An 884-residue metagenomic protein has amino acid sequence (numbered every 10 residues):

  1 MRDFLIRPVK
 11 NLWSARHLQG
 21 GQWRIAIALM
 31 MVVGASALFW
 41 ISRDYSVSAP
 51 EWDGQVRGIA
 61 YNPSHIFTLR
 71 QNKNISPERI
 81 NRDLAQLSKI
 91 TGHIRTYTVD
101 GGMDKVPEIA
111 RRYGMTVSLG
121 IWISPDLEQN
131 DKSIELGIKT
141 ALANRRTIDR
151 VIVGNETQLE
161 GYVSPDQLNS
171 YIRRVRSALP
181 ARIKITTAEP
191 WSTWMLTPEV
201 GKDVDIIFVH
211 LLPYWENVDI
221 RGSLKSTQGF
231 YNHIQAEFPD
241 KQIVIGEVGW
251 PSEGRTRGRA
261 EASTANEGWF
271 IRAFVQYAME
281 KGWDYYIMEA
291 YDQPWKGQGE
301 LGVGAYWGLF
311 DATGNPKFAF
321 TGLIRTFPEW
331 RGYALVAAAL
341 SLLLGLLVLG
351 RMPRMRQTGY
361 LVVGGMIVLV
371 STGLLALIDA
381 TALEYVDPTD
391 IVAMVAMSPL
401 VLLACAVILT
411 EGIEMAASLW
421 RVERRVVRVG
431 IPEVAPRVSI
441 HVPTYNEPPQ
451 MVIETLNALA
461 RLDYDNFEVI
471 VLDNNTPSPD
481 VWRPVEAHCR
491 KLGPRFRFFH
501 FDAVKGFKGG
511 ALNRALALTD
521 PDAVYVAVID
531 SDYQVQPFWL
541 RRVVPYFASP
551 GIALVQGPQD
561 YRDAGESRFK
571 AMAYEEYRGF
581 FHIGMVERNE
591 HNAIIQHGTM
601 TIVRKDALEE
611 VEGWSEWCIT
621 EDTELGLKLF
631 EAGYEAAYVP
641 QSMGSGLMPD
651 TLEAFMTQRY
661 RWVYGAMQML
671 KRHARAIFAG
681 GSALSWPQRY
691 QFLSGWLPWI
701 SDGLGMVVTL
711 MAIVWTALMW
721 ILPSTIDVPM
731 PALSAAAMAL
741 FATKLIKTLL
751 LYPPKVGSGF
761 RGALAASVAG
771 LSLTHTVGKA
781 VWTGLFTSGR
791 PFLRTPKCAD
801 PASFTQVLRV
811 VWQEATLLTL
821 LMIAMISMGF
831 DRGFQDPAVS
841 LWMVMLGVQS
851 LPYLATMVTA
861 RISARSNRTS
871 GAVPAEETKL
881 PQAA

Functional and structural regions predicted by a protein language model:
P50, S64-I66, R70-N72, T256-T264 (+2 more regions): Aromatic-rich peripheral "rim/lid" segments of glycoside hydrolase catalytic domains that contact and position glycan
L119, I148-D149, N155, E189-G229 (+1 more regions): Aromatic- and acid-rich polysaccharide-binding/catalytic face of secreted or lumenal carbohydrate-active enzymes
R356-A406, P698-P791, V807-L880: Membrane-embedded multi-pass helical conduit in multi-pass membrane proteins, especially envelope-biosynthetic
T358-G365, L377-E454: N-proximal low-complexity "stem/linker" segments adjacent to membrane-targeting elements
A417, A487-V524, P537-I619, E624 (+3 more regions): Long helical/loop segments within the catalytic core of UDP-sugar-dependent glycosyltransferases, especially the large
P436-S439, E468, D473, E609 (+1 more regions): Cell-envelope/extracellular polymer assembly enzymes that use nucleotide-activated donors
L456-N466: Short, acidic, metal-binding catalytic loop of nucleotide-sugar glycosyltransferases
D465, D473-V485, D502-K505: A conserved acidic beta->alpha catalytic loop
